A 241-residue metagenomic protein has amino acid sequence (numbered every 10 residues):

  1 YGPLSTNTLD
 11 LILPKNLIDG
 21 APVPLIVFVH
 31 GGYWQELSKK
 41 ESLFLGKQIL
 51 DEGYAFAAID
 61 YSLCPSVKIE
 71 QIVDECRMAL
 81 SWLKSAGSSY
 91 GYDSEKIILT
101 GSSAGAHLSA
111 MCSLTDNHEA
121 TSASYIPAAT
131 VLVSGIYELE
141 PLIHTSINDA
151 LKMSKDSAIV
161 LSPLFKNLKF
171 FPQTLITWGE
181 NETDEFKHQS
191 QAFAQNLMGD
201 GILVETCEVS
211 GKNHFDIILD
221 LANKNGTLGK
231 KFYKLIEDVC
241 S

Functional and structural regions predicted by a protein language model:
Y1-G20: N-terminal cap/lid segment of alpha/beta-hydrolase-fold proteins
K15, G32, E180-E182: Residue-level signal for short, function-critical loop segments
A21-G32: Short beta-strand element of the alpha/beta-hydrolase
L25, L50-S62: A fold-wide structural signal in alpha/beta-hydrolase
L37-L45, A57-K96, A222-N223: Catalytic nucleophile-loop/oxyanion-hole region of alpha/beta-hydrolase and closely related hydrolase-like folds
M78-T145, I159: Primarily recognizes the serine-hydrolase "nucleophile elbow" in alpha/beta-hydrolase and SGNH/GDSL folds
A123-S124, A129-I143, K155-A192: The feature captures the conserved acid-bearing segment of alpha/beta-hydrolase catalytic domains
T177, K187, Q191-A194, M198-S241: C-terminal catalytic histidine-bearing segment of alpha/beta-hydrolase fold enzymes
